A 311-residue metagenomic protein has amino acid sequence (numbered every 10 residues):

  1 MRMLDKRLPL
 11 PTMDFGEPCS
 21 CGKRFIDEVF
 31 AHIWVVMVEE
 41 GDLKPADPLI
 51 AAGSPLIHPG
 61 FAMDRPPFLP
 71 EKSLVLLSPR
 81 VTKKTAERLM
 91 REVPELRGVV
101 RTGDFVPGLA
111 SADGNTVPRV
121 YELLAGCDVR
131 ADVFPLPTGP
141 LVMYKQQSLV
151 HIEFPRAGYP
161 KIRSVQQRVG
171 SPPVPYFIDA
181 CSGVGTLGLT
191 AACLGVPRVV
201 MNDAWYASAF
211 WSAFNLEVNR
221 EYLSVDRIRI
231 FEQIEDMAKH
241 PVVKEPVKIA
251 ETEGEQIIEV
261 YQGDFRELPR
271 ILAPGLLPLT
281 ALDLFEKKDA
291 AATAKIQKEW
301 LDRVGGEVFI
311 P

Functional and structural regions predicted by a protein language model:
M1-L77: Non-catalytic nucleic-acid substrate-recognition regions in nucleic-acid-modifying enzymes
F68-K72, S78-F154: Non-catalytic substrate-recognition/targeting regions of SAM-dependent transferases
P155-V174: Conserved alpha-helix/loop element of class I SAM-dependent methyltransferases that forms part of the SAM/SAH-binding
P173-G183: Conserved class I S-adenosyl-L-methionine
V184-R198: Conserved SAM-binding loop of SAM-dependent methyltransferases across substrates and taxa, primarily the Class I
A204-G275: S-adenosyl-L-methionine
E255-L301: Active-site segment flanking the S-adenosylmethionine/decSAM binding pocket in AdoMet-dependent transferases
V304-P311: Conserved beta-strand signature within the Rossmann-like core of class I S-adenosyl-L-methionine
